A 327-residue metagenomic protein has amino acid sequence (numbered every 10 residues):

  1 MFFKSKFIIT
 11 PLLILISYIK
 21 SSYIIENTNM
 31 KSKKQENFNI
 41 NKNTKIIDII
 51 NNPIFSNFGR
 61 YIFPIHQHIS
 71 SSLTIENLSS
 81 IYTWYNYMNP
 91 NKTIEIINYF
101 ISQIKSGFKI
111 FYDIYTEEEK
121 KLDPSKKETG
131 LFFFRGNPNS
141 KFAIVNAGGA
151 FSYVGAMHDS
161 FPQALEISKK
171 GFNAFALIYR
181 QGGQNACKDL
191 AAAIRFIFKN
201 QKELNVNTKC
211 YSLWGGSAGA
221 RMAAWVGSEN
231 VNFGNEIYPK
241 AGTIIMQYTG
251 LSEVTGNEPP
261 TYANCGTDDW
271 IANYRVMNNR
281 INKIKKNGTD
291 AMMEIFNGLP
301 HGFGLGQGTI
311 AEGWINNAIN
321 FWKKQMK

Functional and structural regions predicted by a protein language model:
N39, T289-K327: C-terminal catalytic histidine-bearing segment of alpha/beta-hydrolase fold enzymes
E76-P138: N-terminal cap/lid segment of alpha/beta-hydrolase-fold proteins
S140-G148: Short beta-strand element of the alpha/beta-hydrolase
V154-F161, Y179, R275-V276: The serine-hydrolase catalytic nucleophile loop
M157-A174: Short amphipathic alpha-helix adjacent to the substrate-entry channel of hydrolases
A192-N257: Primarily recognizes the serine-hydrolase "nucleophile elbow" in alpha/beta-hydrolase and SGNH/GDSL folds
A263-C265: Short beta-strand/loop motif that positions the catalytic acidic residue of the alpha/beta-hydrolase fold
T267-M292, L299: Active-site-adjacent alpha-helix of alpha/beta-hydrolase-fold enzymes
